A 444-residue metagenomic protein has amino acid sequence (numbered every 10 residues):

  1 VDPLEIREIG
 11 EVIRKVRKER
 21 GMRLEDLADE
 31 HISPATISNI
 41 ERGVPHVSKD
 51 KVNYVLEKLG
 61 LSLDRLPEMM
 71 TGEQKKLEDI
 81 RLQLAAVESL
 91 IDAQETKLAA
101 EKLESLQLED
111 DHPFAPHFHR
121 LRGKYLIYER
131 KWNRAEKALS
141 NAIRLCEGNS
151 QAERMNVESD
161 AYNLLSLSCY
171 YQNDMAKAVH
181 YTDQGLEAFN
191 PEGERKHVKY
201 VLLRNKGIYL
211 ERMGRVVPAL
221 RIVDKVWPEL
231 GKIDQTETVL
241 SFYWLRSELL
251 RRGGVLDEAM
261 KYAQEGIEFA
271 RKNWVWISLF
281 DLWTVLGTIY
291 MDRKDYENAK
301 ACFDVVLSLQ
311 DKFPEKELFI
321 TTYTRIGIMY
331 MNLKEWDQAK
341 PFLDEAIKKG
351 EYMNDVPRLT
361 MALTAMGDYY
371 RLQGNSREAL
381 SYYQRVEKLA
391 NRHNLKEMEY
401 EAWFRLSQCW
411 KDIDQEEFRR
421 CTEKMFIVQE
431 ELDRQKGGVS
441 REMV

Functional and structural regions predicted by a protein language model:
V1-E19: A short, Lys/Arg-rich alpha-helix, primarily the initiator
R20-N39, F342: Short alpha-helical DNA-recognition segment
S48-L66: DNA major-groove recognition helix of helix-turn-helix/homeodomain DNA-binding modules
G72-E73, L106-F114, L145-V157, A188-H197 (+5 more regions): Flexible helix-coil transition and linker loops at the boundaries of alpha-helical arrays
I80-A93, P116-W132, S159-N173, V198-G214 (+5 more regions): Tandem amphipathic alpha-helical repeat scaffolds
T96, W132, M175, V216 (+9 more regions): TPR-repeat structural position
L103, C146, F189-N190, V223 (+11 more regions): Eukaryotic all-alpha helical interaction scaffolds
